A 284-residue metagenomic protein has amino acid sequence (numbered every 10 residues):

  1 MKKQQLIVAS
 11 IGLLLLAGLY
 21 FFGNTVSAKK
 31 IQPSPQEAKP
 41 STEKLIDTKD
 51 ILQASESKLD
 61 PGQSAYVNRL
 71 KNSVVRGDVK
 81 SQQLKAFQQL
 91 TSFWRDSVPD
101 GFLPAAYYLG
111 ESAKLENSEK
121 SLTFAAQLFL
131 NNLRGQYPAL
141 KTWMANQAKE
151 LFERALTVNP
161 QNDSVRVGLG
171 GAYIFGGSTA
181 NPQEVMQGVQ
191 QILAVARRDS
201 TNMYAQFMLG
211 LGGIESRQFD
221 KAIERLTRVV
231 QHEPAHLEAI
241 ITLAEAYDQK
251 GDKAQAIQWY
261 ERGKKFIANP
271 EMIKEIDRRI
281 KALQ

Functional and structural regions predicted by a protein language model:
K2-P104: N-terminal leader/linker segments that initiate helical-solenoid repeat arrays
S81, E116-N117, P160, S200 (+2 more regions): Short coil turns that delineate tetratricopeptide repeat
A86, S121-L122, V165, A205-Q206 (+3 more regions): TPR alpha-solenoid repeat register
Q89, F124, L128, G168 (+3 more regions): Canonical tetratricopeptide repeat
T91, D96-P99, A126, L130-P138 (+4 more regions): Short coil/turn linking the two alpha-helices of tandem helical-hairpin repeats
S92, K114, Q127, G171 (+3 more regions): Residue-level recognition of tetratricopeptide repeat
P99-Y107, Q136, K141-L151, T179-A194 (+2 more regions): Structural signature of tandem alpha-helical TPR/SEL1-like repeats, specifically the intra-repeat loop/turn
L130-N131, R154, Q161-H232: Alpha-helical adaptor scaffolds
